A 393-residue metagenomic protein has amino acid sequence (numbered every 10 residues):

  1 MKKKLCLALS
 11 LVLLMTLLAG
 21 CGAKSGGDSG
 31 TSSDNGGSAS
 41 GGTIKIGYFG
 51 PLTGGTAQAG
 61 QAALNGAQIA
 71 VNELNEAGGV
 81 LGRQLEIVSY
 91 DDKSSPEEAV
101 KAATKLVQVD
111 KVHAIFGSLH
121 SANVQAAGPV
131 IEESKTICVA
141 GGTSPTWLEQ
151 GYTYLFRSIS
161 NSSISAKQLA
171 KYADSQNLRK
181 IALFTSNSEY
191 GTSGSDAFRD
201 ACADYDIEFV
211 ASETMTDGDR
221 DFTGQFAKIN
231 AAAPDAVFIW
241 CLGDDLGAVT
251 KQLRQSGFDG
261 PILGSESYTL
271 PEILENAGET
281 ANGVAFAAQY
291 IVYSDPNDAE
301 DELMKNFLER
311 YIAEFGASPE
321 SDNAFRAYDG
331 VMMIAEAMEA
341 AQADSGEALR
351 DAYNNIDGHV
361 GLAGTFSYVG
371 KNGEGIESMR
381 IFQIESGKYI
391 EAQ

Functional and structural regions predicted by a protein language model:
M1-K45, E76, Q393: Short, low-complexity disordered leader/linker segments with a strong preference for bacterial N-terminal type II
S38-G41, N65-I87, A203-D206: Signal peptide-proximal N-terminal region of secreted/periplasmic/extracellular or secretory-lumen proteins
G47-Q68, Y90-E97, L119-H120, F184-T192 (+2 more regions): Extracytoplasmic "Venus flytrap"
Q84-V109, S165-Q168, M215-K228: Structural motif
A99, S158-K180, T192-S193, R220-T223 (+3 more regions): Hydrophobic alpha-helical segments within soluble ligand-binding/sensing domains
K101, Q108-E213, D259-F286: Extracytoplasmic ligand/sensor domains, especially the bilobed periplasmic-binding protein
T250-R326, E385-E391: Extracellular/periplasmic periplasmic-binding protein-like sensory domains
Y311-F325, A335-K388: Segments of small-molecule ligand-sensing domains
